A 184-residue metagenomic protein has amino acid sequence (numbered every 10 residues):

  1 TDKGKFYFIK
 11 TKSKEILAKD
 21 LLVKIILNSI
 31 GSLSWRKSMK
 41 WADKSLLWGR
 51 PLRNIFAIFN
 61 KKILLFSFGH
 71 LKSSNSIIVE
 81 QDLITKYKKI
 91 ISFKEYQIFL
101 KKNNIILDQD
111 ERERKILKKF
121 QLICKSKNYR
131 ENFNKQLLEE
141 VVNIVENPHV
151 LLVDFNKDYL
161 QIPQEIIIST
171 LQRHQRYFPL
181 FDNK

Functional and structural regions predicted by a protein language model:
T1-I168, R176: Long, basic N-terminal domains or extensions that often function in RNA/ssDNA interaction or organelle/cellular
Q172, F178-K184: Function-dense linear segments that define catalytic or interfacial modules in macromolecule-processing proteins
